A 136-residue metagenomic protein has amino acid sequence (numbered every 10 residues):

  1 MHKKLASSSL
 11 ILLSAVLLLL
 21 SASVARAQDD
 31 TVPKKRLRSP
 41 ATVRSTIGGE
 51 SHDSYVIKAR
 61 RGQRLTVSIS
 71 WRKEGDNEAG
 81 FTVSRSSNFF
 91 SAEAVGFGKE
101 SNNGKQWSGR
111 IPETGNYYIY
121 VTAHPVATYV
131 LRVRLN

Functional and structural regions predicted by a protein language model:
H2-L13: Bacterial N-terminal signal peptides that target proteins for export
I11-S21: Bacterial N-terminal signal peptides
S23-A27: Sec/Tat signal peptide C-region and signal peptidase I cleavage site
A41-S51, F97-S101: Extracellular beta-rich ligand/substrate-recognition surface
S54-A59, Q63-R72, Y117-V121: Hydrophobic beta-strand segments within beta-rich accessory/binding domains
Y55, P125-N136: Edge beta-strands of jelly-roll/beta-sandwich modules across compartments, strongly enriched in secreted/luminal
I57, K99-P112: Beta-sandwich interaction modules
E74-S91, R134: Short, surface-exposed beta-strand/strand-loop-strand elements in extracellular ectodomains
